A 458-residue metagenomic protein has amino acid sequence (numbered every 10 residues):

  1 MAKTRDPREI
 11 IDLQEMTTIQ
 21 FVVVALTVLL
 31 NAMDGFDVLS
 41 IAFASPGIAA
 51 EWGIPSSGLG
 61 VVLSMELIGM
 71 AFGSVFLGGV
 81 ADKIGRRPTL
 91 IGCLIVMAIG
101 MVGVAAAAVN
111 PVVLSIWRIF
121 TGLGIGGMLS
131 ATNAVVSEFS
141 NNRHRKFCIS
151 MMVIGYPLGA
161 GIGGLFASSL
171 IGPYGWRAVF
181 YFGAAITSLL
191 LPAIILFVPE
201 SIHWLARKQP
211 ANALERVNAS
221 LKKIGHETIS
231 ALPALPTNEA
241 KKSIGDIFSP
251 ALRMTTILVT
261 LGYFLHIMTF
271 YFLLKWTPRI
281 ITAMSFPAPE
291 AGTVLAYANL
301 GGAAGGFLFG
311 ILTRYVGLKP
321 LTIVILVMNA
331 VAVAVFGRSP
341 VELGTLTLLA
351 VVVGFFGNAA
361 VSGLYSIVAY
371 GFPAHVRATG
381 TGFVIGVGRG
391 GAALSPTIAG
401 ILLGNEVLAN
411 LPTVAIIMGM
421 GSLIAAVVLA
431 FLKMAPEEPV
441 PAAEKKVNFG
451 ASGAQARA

Functional and structural regions predicted by a protein language model:
M1-F36: Cytosolic juxtamembrane N-terminal segment immediately preceding the first transmembrane helix of multi-pass
I11, W176-T237, V427-F449: Central mid-sequence intracellular linker of multi-pass
I41-A42, F248-G306: Extracytoplasmic gate region of multi-pass secondary transporters
I95-V109, M328-V341: C-terminal ends and interior cores of transmembrane alpha-helices in multi-pass membrane transporters/permeases
V112-F120, G344-V352: Paired small-residue
W117-I154: Cytoplasmic helix-loop-helix junction between adjacent transmembrane helices in 12-TM secondary transporters
K146-G172, I186-T187, I385-S395: Glycine-rich segments within core transmembrane alpha-helices of 12-TM secondary carriers
G172-A184, G404-M420: A membrane-interface helix-boundary motif in multi-pass transporters
